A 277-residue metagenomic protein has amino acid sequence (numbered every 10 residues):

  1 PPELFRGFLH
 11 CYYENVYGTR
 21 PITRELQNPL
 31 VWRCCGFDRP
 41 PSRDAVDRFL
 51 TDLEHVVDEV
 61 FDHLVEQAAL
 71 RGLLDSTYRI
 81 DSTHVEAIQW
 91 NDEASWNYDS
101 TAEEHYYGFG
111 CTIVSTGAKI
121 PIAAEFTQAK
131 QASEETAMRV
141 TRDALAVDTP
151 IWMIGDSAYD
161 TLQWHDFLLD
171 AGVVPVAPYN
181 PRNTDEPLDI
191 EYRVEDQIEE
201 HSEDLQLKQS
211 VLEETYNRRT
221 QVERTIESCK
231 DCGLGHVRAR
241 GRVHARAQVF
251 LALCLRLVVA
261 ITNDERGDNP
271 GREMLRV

Functional and structural regions predicted by a protein language model:
P1, F126-Q131, Y179-T184: Short, acidic/turn-prone active-site loops that include or flank metal/cofactor- and phosphate-binding residues
P1-L9, E14: Basic, short loop/linker segments at the boundary and entry of helix-turn-helix/winged-helix-like folds
R20-C35: DNA-recognition alpha helix
D47-D170, F250: Polybasic low-complexity intrinsically disordered regions
S157-A158, L162-K230: Helix-centered, glycine/charged polyanion-binding patches within enzymatic domains that contact phosphate-containing
D204, K208-V277: Basic, amphipathic alpha-helical segments enriched in Lys/Arg and hydrophobic/aromatic residues
